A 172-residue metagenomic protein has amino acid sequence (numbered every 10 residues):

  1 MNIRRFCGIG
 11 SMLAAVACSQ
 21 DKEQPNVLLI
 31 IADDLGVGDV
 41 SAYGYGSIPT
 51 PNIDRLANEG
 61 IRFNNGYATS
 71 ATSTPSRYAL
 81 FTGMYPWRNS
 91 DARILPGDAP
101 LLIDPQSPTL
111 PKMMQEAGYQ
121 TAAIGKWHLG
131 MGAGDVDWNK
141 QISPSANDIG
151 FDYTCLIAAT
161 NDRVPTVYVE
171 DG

Functional and structural regions predicted by a protein language model:
N2, F6-C7, C18-G172: Formylglycine-dependent sulfatase
